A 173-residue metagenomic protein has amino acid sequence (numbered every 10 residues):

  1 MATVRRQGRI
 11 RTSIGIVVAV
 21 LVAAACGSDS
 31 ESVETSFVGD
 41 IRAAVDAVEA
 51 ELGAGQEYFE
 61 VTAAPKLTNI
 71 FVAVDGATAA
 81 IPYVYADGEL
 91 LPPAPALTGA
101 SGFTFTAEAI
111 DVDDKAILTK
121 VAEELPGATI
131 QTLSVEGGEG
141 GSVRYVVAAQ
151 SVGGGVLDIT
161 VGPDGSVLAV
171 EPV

Functional and structural regions predicted by a protein language model:
T3-I14: Bacterial N-terminal signal peptides that target proteins for export
V22-A25: C-terminal motif of bacterial Sec signal peptides marking the signal peptidase cleavage site
G27-S30: Bacterial signal peptide processing site
E34-D46, V173: Cationic-aromatic interfacial patches
D46-P82, V135-T160: Exposed beta-strand-loop-beta-strand "reactive/processing" segments of non-cytosolic proteins
A79-T98, G155-V173: A short, surface-exposed beta-strand/turn
D87-T132: Long, charged/polar, surface-exposed segments that mediate recognition or autoinhibition
